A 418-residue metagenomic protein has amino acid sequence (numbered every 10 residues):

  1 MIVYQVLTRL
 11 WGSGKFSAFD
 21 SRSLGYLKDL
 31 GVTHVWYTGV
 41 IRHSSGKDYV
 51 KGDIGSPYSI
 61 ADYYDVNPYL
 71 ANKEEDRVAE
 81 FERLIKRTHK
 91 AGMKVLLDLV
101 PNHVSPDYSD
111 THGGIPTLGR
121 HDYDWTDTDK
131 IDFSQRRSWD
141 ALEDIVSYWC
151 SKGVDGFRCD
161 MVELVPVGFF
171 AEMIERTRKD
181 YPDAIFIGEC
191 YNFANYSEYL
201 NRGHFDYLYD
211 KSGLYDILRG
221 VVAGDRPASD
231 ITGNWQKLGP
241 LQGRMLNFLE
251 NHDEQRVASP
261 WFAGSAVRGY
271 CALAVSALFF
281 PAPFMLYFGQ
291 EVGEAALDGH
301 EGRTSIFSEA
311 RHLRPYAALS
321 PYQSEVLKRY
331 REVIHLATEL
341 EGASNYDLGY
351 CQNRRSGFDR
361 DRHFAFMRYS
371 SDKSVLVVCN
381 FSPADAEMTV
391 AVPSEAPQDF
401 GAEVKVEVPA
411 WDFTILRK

Functional and structural regions predicted by a protein language model:
M1-H34, G39-K152, M173-Y181, N195-S197: Substrate-binding/active-site clefts of carbohydrate-active enzymes
I2-V6, V35-Y37, V95-L97, F157 (+3 more regions): Hydrophobic faces of well-ordered beta-strands that scaffold small-molecule active sites in alpha/beta enzyme cores
G31-T33, H89-M93, G153-D155, Y181-I185 (+3 more regions): Short, well-ordered coil/turn segments that N-cap beta-strands
D144-S147, D160-M245, F262, A266 (+1 more regions): Active-site-proximal helices and loops of the catalytic beta/alpha 8
S276-A295: Substrate-binding cleft of secreted/luminal carbohydrate-active enzymes
A295-L297, I306-V375, F381: Glycan-recognition and catalytic regions of carbohydrate-active enzymes
F381-S394: Surface-exposed beta-strand/loop patches in extracellular or lumenal glycoproteins
E403-K418: C-terminal beta-strand-rich structural cap/linker in extracellular carbohydrate-active enzymes
